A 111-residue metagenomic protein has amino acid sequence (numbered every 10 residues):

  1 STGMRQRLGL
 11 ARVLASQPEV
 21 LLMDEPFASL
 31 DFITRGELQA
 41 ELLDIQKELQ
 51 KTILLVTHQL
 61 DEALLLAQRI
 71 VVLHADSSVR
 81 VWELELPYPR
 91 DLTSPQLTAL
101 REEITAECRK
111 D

Functional and structural regions predicted by a protein language model:
S1-R7: ABC ATPase nucleotide-binding domain "signature motif"
L10: Hydrophobic anchor residue at the start of the ABC signature
Q17: Conserved catalytic motifs of ABC-family nucleotide-binding domains
L21-D24: Catalytic Walker B motif of ABC-type/P-loop ATPase nucleotide-binding domains
R35-L49: Helical segment within the ABC ATPase nucleotide-binding domain
Q50-V56: Conserved H-loop
A75-E103: Conserved beta-strand-loop-alpha-helix hinge in the C-terminal portion of ABC ATPase nucleotide-binding domains
